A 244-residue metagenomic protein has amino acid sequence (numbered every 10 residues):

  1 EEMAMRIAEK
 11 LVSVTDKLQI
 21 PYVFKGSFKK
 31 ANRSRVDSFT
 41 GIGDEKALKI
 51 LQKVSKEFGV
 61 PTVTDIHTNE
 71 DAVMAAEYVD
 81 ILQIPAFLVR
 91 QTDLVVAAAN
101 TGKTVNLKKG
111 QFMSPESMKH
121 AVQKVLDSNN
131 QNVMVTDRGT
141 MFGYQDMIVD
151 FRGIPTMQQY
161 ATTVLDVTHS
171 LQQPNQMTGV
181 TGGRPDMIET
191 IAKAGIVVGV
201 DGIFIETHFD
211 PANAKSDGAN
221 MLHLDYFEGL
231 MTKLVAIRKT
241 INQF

Functional and structural regions predicted by a protein language model:
E1-M3, Y22-D44, T207-G218: Glycine-rich, proline-tolerant flexible connector loops at the mouths of alpha/beta enzymes
E1-R33, G110, Q145-G153: N-terminal-biased segments
E2-R6, S38-K46, A86, M113 (+4 more regions): Alpha-helix N-cap and loop-to-helix initiation/capping positions
A4-A8, V12, A72, E77-F87 (+2 more regions): A short alpha/beta connector and helix-capping loop motif
E9-L18, D37-V63, A98-T104, I154-T163 (+2 more regions): Alpha-helix-loop-beta-strand connector modules within alpha/beta enzyme cores
I20-S27, P61-I66, L165-V167, D201-D210: Short beta-strand segments at enzyme active-site cores
I42-G43, E57-D71, D80-D93, T104-P115 (+1 more regions): Catalytic beta/alpha-barrel core
G102, N106-T207: Catalytic alpha/beta core domains of metabolic enzymes, predominantly
